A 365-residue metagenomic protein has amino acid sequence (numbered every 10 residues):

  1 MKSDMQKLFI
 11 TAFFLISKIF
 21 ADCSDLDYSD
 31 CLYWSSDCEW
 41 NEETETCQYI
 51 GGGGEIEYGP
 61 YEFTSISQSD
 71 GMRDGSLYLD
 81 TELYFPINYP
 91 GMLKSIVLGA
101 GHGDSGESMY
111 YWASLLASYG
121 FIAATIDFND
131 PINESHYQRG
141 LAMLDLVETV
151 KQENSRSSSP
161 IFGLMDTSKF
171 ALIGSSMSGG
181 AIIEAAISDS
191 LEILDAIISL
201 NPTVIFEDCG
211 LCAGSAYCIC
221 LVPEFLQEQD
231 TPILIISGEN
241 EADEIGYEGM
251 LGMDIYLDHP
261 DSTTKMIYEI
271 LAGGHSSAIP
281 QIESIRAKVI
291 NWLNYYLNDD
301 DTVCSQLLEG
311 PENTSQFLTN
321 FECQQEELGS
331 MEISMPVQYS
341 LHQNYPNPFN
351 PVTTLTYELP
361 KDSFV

Functional and structural regions predicted by a protein language model:
D25, D30-Y49: Extracellular Cys-Trp
I50-G91: N-terminal cap/lid segment of alpha/beta-hydrolase-fold proteins
N88-M92, Y137-G180, S188: Gly/Ser-rich "nucleophile elbow"/oxyanion-hole loop immediately N-terminal to the catalytic nucleophile in hydrolases
M92-G101: Short beta-strand element of the alpha/beta-hydrolase
E107-I126: Short amphipathic alpha-helix adjacent to the substrate-entry channel of hydrolases
L194-G274, A278-I279: The feature captures the conserved acid-bearing segment of alpha/beta-hydrolase catalytic domains
T263, L271-E327: Alpha/beta-hydrolase-fold serine-hydrolase catalytic core, especially in secreted/extracellular enzymes
M331-Y345, F349-V365: Glycine-centered coil/turn sites that cap beta-strands in beta-rich domains
